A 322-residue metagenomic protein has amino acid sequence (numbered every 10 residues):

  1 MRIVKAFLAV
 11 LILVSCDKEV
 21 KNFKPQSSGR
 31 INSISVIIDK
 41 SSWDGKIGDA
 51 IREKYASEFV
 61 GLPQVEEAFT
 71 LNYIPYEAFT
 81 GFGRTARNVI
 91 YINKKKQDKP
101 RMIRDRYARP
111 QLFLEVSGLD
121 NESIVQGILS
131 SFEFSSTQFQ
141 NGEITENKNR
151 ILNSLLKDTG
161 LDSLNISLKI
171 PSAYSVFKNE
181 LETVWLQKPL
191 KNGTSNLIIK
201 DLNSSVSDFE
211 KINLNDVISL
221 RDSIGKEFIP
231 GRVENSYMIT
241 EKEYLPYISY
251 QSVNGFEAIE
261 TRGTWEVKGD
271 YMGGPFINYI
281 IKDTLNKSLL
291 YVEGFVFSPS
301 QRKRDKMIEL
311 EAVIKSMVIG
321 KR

Functional and structural regions predicted by a protein language model:
R2-A9: Sec-dependent signal peptide recognition, specifically the positively charged N-region followed immediately by
L13-S15: C-terminal motif of bacterial Sec signal peptides marking the signal peptidase cleavage site
E19-I38, D44-G45, N93-S154: Solvent-exposed alpha-helical segments and adjacent loops that form catalytic or protein-interaction surfaces
V20-F23, I37-S41, E53, S57 (+3 more regions): Secretory pathway targeting signatures of secreted, lumenal, and periplasmic proteins
K21-N22, F69, I74-G118, E122 (+2 more regions): Signature of long, low-cysteine stretches enriched in small and polar/charged residues
S27-G29, D44, E53, R150-K178: N-terminal "mature-domain start" segment
Q126-E146, Y174, K287-R322: Surface-exposed amphipathic alpha-helical segments
